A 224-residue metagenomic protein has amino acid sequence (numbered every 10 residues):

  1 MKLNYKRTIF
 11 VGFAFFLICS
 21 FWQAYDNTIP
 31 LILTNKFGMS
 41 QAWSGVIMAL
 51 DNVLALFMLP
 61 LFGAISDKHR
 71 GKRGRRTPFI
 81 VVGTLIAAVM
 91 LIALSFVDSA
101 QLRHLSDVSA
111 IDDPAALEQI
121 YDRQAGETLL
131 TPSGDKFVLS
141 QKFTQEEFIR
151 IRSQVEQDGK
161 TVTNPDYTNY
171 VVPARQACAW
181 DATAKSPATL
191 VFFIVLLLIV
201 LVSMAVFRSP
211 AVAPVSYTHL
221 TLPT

Functional and structural regions predicted by a protein language model:
K2-N52: Helix-loop boundary and gating motifs at the non-cytosolic
W22, A55, L59, M204: Residue-level signal for conserved functional micro-sites within the alpha-helical transmembrane segments of Major
V46-A64: Central cavity-lining transmembrane alpha-helices of secondary-active solute carriers, predominantly the Major
K68-G83: Cytoplasmic membrane-interface "Motif A"-like loop-to-helix N-cap segments of 12-TM Major Facilitator Superfamily
T84-M90: MFS 12-TM fold signature
H104-A115, P173-V206: Hydrophobic core of transmembrane alpha-helices in multi-pass small-molecule transporters, especially MFS/SLC-type
V206-Y217: Intracellular juxtamembrane helix-capping segments at the cytosolic ends of symmetry-related transmembrane helices
T218-T224: Conserved small/polar residues in nucleotide/adenosyl-binding loops
